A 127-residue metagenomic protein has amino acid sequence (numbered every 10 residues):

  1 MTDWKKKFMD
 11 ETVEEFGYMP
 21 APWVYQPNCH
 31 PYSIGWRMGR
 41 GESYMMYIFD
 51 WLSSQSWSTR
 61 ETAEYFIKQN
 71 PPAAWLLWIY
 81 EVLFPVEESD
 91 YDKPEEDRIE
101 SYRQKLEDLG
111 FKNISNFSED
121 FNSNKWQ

Functional and structural regions predicted by a protein language model:
M1-Q127: Polar/charged low-complexity regulatory segments
